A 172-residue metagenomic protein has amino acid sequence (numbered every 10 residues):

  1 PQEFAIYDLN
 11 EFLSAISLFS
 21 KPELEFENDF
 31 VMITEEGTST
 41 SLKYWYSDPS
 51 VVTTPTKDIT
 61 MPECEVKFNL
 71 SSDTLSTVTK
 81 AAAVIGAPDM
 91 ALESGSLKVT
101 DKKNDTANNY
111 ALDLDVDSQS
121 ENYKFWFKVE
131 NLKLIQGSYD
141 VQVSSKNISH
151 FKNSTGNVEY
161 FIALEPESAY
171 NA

Functional and structural regions predicted by a protein language model:
P1-W45, M61-A172: DNA polymerase processivity clamps
W45-T54, D58: Short, well-ordered, aromatic-rich surface patches in folded extracellular/luminal domains
